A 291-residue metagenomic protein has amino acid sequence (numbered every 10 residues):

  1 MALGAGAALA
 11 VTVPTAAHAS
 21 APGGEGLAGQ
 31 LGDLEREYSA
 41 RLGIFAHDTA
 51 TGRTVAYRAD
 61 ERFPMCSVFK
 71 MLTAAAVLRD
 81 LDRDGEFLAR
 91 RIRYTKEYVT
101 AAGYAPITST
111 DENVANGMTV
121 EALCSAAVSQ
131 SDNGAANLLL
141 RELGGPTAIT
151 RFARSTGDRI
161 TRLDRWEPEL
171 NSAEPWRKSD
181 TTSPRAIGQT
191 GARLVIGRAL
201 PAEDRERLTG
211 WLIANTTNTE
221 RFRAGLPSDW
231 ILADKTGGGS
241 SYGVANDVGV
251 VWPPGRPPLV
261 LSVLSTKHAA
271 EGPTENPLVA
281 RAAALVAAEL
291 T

Functional and structural regions predicted by a protein language model:
M1-A19: N-terminal export signals
G4-A7, G23-G32, R141-E142, T190-T219 (+1 more regions): Structured C-terminal helix/loop/strand segments within mature extracytoplasmic catalytic/sensor domains
A17-P64, V286-E289: Beta-lactamase-like hydrolase cores
Y38-L42, N137-I196: Mid-domain, small-residue-enriched loop/turn segments at the edges of structured enzyme/sensor domains
G43-H47, V55-A56, L72, R93 (+2 more regions): Soluble periplasmic/extracytoplasmic beta-strand elements of cell-envelope proteins
T49, L88-P106, L143-G144: Acidic helix-start/capping segments at beta-turn-to-alpha-helix junctions
G52, P64-E97, A127, L261: Active-site SXXK
V99-N137, P146: Conserved catalytic neighborhood of penicillin-recognizing serine enzymes
